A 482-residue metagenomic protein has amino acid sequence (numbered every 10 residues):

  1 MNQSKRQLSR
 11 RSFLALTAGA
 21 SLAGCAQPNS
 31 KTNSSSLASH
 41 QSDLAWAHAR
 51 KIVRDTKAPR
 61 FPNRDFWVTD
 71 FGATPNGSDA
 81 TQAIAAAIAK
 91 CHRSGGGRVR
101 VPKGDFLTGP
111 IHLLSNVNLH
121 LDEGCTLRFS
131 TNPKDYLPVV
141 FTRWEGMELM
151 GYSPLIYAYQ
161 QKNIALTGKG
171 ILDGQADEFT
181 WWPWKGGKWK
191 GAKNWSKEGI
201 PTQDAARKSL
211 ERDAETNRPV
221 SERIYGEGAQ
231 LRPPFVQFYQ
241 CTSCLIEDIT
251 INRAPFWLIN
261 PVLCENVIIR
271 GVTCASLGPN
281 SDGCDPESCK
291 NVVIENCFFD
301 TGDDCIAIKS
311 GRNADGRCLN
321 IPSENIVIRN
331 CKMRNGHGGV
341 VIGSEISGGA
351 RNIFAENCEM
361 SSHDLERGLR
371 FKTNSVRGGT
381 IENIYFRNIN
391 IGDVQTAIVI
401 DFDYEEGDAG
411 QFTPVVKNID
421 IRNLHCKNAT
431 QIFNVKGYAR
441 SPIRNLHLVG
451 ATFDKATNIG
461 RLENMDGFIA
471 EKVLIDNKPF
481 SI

Functional and structural regions predicted by a protein language model:
N2-N118, D122-E247, F256, R270-V272 (+4 more regions): Extracellular "leader-to-stem" segments immediately downstream of a signal peptide or signal-anchor in secreted/lumenal
T74-P75, N313-R317, G348-G349, R377 (+1 more regions): Short, small-residue-enriched loops and turns at beta-alpha junctions that line or gate enzyme active sites
G96, P110, S130-N132, Y152 (+13 more regions): Short glycine/acidic-rich loop motifs that flank beta-strands on beta-rich extracellular proteins
H112-L114, G410-F412, Y438-A439: Short glycine/threonine-rich loop-to-helix capping motif typified by GTGT followed within a few residues by an Asp-Pro
E123-G124, K162-G170, T242-N252, E265-S276 (+7 more regions): Right-handed parallel beta-helix
I259, S347, S375-G378, R440: Solvent-exposed loop/turn segments connecting transmembrane beta-strands in outer-membrane beta-barrel proteins
G311, G343-E345, N374, D403: Active-site beta-loop-alpha junctions enriched in small/polar residues
V415, D420, Q431-A439, R461: Accessory end-domains appended to solenoid repeat scaffolds used in host defense
